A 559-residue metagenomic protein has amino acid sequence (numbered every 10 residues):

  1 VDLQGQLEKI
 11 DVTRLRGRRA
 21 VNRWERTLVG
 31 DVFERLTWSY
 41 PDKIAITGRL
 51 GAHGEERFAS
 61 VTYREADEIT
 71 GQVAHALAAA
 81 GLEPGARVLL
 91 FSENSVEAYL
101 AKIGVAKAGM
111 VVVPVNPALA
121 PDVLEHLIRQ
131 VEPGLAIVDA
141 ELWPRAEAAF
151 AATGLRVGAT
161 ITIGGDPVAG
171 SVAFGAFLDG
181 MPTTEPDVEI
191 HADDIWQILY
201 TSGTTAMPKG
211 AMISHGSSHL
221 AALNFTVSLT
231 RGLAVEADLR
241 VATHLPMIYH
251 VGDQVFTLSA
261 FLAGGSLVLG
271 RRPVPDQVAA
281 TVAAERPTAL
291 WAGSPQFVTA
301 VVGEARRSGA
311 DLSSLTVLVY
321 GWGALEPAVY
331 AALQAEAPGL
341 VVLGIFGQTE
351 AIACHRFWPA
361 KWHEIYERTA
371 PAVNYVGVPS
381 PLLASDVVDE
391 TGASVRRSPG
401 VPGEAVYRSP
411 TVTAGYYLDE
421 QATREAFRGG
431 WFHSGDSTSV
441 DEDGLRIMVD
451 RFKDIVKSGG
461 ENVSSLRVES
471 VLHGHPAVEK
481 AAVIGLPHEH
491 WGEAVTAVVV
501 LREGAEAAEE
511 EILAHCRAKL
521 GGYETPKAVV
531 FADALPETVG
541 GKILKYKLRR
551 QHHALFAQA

Functional and structural regions predicted by a protein language model:
V1, A79-A80, K107-A176, E503-A505: Structural core segment of the AMP-binding/adenylate-forming
D42-S95, Y99-I103, A120-E125, R129 (+1 more regions): Conserved AMP-binding/adenylate-forming core of the ANL superfamily
L50-E55, A59, P144-A192, M207 (+1 more regions): ANL superfamily adenylate-forming
L77-L82, M181-D193, I198-T243, A263-G265: Conserved adenylate-forming
L119, A136-V138, L290, S409 (+6 more regions): AMP-binding/adenylate-forming catalytic core of the ANL superfamily
H219-R240, H250-A289, E304: Conserved AMP-binding/adenylation subdomain of ANL enzymes
L262, P287-G293, V302-P371, A384 (+1 more regions): Gly/Ser/Thr-rich phosphate-binding loop
L382-V406, E442-D443, A505-E509, L544: Conserved beta-loop-beta connector loops within the AMP-binding
